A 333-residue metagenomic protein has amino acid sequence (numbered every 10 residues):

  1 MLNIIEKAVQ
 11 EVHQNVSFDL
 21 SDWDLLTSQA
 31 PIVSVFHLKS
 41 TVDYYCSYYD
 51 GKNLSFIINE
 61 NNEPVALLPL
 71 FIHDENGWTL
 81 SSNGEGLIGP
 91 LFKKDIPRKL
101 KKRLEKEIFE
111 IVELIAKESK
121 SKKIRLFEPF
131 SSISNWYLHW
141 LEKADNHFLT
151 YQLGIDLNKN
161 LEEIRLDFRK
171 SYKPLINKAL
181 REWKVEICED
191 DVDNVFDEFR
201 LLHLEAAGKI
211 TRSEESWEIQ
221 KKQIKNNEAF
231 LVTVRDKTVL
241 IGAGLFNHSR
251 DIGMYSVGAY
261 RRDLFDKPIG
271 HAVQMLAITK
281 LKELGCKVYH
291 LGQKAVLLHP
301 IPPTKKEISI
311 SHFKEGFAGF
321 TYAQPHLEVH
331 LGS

Functional and structural regions predicted by a protein language model:
L2-N61, V65-G77, F130-D266, K280: A conserved beta-strand-loop-helix scaffold within acyl/acetyltransferase catalytic domains
G51-N53, E118-S121, E283-K287: Short, high-confidence coil segments that cap the C-terminus of an alpha-helix and link into the following beta-strand
I57, R125-E128, H290-Q293: Short beta-strand segments
D74-G89: Conserved acyl-donor/pantetheine-binding loop and adjacent beta-alpha core of acyl/acetyltransferases and related
E85-L100, N158-K159, G258-K267, A295: A short, internal acetyl-CoA/4′-phosphopantetheine-binding micro-motif in the GNAT/acyltransferase core
K94-V112, A277-L291: Cysteine/selenocysteine-centered motifs that mediate thiol-based redox chemistry or coordinate metal-sulfur cofactors
R103-L149: Non-catalytic accessory segments adjacent to catalytic cores
E228-G332: Aromatic (often tryptophan-rich) hydrophobic motifs at membrane interfaces
